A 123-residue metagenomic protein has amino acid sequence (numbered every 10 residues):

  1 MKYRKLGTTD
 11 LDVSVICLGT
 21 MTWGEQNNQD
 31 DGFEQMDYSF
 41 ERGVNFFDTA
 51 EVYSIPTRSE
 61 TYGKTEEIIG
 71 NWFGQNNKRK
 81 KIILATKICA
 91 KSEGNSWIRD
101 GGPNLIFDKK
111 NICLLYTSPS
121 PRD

Functional and structural regions predicted by a protein language model:
M1-I83: N-terminal binding-site loop/beta-alpha segment at the start of enzyme catalytic domains that lines or forms
T20, I88, P121: Residues immediately flanking
M21-Q29, I98-K110: Active-site mouth loops of central-metabolism enzymes
V52-Y53, Q75-F107: Structural motif corresponding to the early beta-alpha repeats
Y116-D123: Conserved small/polar residues in nucleotide/adenosyl-binding loops
